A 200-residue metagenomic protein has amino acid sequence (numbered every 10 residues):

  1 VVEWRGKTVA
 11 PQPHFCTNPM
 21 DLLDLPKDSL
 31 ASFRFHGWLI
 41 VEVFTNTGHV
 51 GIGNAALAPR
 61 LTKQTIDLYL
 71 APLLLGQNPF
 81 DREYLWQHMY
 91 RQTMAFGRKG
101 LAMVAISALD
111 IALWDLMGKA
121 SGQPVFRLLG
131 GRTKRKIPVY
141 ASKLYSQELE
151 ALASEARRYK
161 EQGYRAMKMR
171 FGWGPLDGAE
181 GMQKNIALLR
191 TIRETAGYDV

Functional and structural regions predicted by a protein language model:
V1-T47, A56: Structured beta-strand/loop patches that form or line metal/cofactor-binding pockets in enzymes
L25-K27, V125, A153-S154: Glycine-rich, charged/polar anion/phosphate-binding loops that engage phosphate groups from diverse ligands
K27, F44-A120: Metal- or metallocofactor-binding catalytic centers and their adjacent structured scaffolds across diverse enzyme
F33-R34, G131-T133, E194-T195: Solvent-exposed alpha-helices and their adjacent loops that cap or buttress functional pockets in soluble metabolic
F35-H36, L61, T65, F80 (+5 more regions): Conserved active-site and cofactor/substrate-binding residues in soluble primary-metabolism enzymes
F96, S121-L144, G172: N-terminal small/glycine-rich loop or linker at the start of catalytic domains across soluble metabolic enzymes
D115, R127, R190: Active-site phosphate/pyrophosphate- and oxyanion-stabilizing loops and adjacent acidic/basic residues in soluble
K136-V200: Metal-dependent enolase-superfamily TIM-barrel catalytic cores that perform enediolate-based chemistry
